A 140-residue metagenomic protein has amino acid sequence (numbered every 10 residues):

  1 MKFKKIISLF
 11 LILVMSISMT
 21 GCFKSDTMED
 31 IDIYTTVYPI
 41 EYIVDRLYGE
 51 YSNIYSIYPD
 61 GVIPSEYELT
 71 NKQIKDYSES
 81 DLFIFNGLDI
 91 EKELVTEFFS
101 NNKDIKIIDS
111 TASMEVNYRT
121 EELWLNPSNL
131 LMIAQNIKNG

Functional and structural regions predicted by a protein language model:
M1-I6: Positively charged n-region of N-terminal signal peptides that target proteins for export
S8-S16, C22-G140: Extracytoplasmic metal-acquisition and chelation regions
